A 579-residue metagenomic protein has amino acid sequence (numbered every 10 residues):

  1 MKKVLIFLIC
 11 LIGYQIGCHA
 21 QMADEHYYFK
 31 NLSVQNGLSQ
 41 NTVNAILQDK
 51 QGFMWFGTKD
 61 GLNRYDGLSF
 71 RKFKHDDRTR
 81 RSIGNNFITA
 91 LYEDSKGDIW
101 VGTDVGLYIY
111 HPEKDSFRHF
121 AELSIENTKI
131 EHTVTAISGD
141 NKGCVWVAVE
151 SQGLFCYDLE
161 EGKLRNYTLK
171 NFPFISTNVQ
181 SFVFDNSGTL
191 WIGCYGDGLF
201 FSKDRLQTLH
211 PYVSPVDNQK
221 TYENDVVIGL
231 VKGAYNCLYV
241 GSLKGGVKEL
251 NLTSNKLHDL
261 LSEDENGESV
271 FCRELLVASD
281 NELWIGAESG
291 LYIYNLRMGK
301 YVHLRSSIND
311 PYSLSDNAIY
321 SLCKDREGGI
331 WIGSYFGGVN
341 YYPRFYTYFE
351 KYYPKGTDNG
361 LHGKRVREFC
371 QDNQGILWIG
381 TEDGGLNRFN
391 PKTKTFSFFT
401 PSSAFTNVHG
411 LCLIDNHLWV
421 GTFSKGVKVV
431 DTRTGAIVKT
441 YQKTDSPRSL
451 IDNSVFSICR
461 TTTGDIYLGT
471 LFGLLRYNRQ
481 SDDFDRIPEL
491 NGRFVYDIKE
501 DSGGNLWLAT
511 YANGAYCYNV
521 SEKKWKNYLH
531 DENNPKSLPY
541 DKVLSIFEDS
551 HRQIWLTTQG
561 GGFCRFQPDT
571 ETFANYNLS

Functional and structural regions predicted by a protein language model:
M1-S579: Carboxylate-rich, polar loop motifs that coordinate divalent cations or form catalytic acidic clusters
